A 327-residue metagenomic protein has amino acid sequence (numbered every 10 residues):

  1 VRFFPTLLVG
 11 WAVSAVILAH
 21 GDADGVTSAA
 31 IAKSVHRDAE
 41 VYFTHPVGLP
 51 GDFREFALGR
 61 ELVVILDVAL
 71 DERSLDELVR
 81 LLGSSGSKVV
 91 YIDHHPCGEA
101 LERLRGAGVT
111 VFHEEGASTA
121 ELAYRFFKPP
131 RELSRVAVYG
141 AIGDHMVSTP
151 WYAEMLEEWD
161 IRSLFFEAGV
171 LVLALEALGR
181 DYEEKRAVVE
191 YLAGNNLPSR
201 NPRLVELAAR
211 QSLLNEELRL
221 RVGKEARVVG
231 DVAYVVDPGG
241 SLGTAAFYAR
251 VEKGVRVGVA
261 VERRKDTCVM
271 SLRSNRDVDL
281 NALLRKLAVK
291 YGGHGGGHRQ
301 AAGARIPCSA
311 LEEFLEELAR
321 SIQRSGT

Functional and structural regions predicted by a protein language model:
V1-A12: N-terminal amphipathic/basic-hydrophobic helices that include classical n-h-c signal peptides and signal-anchor
V13-H20, G230-V236: Short hydrophobic beta-strand segments
S14-E55: Anionic-ligand anchoring segments at beta-strand to alpha-helix junctions in alpha/beta enzyme folds, i.e., glycine
I17-L18, V64-L66, Y234, V259-A260: Structural motif
D22, A32, D67, D93 (+4 more regions): Divalent metal-coordination and catalytic microenvironments
S28, R125, Y152, V232-T327: Glycine-rich, acidic loop segments that terminate in or are immediately followed by a histidine
D38-E102: Glycine/small-residue-rich interface belts in oligomeric ring/scaffold proteins and their assembly partners
E99, R105-R227, G240, A249-E252: A structured phosphate/pyrophosphate-recognition subdomain
